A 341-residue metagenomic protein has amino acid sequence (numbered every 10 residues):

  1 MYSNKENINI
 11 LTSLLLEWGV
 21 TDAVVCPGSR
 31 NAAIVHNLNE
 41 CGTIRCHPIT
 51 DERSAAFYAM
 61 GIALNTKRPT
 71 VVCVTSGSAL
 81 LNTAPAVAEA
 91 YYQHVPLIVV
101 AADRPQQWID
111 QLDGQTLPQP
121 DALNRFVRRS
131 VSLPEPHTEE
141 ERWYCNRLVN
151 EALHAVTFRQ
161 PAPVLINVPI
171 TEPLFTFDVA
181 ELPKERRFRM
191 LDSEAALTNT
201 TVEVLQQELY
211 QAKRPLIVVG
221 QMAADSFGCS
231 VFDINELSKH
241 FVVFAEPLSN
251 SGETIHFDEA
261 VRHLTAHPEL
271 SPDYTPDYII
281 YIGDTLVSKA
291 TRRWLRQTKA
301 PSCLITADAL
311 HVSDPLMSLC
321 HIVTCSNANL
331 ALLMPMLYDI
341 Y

Functional and structural regions predicted by a protein language model:
M1-Y2, L133, R296-Y341: Phosphate/pyrophosphate-binding active-site segments
I10-V20, I62-K67, A155-Q160, T201-P215 (+1 more regions): Glycine-rich phosphate/diphosphate-binding loops that line cofactor/substrate pockets in enzymes
A32, R53-A56, A79-L81, R104-I109 (+5 more regions): Short gly/pro/ser/thr-enriched loop/turn and capping motifs at secondary-structure boundaries
A32-Q106, V287: Thiamine diphosphate
R68, Q115-A162, C320: Conserved thiamine diphosphate
L80-L81, V87-D110, Q115-S130, R159 (+1 more regions): Hydrophobic or amphipathic alpha-helical targeting/insertion segments
L148-E151, A155-Q211: Conformationally flexible catalytic loops at phosphate/diphosphate-handling active centers
V219-C303, A307, V312-P315: Glycine-rich, anion-gripping cofactor-binding loops and their flanking helix/strand elements in enzyme active sites
